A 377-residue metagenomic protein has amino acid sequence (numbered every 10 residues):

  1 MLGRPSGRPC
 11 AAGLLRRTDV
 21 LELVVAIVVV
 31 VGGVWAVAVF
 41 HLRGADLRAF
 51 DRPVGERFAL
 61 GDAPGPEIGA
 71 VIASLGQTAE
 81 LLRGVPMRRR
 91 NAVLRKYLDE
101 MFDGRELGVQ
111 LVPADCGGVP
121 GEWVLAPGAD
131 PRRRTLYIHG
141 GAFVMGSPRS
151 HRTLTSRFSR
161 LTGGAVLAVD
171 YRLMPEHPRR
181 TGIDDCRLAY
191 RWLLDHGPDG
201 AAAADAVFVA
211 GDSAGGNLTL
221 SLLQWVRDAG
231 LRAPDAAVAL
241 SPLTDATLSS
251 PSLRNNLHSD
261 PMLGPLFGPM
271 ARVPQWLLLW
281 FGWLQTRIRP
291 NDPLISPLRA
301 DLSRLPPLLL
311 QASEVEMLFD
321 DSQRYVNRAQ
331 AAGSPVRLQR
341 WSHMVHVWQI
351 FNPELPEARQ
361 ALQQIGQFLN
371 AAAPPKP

Functional and structural regions predicted by a protein language model:
L2, L14-L15: Leucine-biased recognition of intrinsically disordered, low-complexity hydrophobic segments
T18-A126, P374-P377: A glycine/proline-hinged amphipathic helix-loop "lid/cap" segment that gates access to hydrophobic ligand pockets
V25, V29-A45, Q110-P377: Alpha/beta-hydrolase superfamily serine-hydrolase fold, recognizing
